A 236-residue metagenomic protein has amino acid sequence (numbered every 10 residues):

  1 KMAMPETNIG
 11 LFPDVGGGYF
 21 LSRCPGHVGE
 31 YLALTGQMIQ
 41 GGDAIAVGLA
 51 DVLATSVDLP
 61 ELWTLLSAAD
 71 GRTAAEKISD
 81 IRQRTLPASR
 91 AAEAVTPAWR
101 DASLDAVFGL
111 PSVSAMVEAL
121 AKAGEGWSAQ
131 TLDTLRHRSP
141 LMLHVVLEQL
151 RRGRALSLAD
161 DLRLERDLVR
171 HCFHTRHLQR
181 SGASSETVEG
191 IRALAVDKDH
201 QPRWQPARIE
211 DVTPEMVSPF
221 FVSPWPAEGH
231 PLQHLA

Functional and structural regions predicted by a protein language model:
K1-V28, A46-V47, L65-L66: CoA-thioester-processing core
C24, V28-K77: Loop-centered beta-sheet repeat module
T35, A69, R138, Q149 (+1 more regions): Change "in soluble alpha/beta enzymes" to "in soluble alpha/beta proteins
D43-A44, V146, L194: Hydrophobic/aromatic residues within transmembrane alpha-helices of multi-pass small-molecule transporters
T55-M142: Amphipathic alpha-helical blocks and their helix-capping loop/short-beta junctions
G71-E76, S89-A94, H171-E189: Intrinsically disordered, low-complexity coil segments
V117-A123, W127-R180, S184-E186: Substrate-recognition/cap regions that form aromatic- and gly/pro-loop-enriched pockets for small-molecule ligands
R176, R180-A236: C-terminal amphipathic alpha-helical interaction region
